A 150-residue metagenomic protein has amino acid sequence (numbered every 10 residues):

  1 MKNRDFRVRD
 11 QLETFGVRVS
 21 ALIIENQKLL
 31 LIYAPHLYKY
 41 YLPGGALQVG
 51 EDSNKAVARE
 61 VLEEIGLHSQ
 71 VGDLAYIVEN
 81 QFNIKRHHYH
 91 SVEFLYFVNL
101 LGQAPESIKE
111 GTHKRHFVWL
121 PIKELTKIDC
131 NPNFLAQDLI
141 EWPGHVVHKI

Functional and structural regions predicted by a protein language model:
M1-S20: Acidic, metal-coordinating catalytic segment for phosphate/diphosphate chemistry, firing primarily on the Nudix
Q11-F15, R86-V92, K109-K114: A generic structural micro-feature
G16, I24, L42, S69 (+1 more regions): Short connector loops at helix/strand junctions that flank enzyme active sites, especially segments positioning acidic
V19, I24-E63: Conserved Nudix-box catalytic region and its N-terminal flanking loop in Nudix hydrolases and closely related
H68-I77: A short coil-to-beta-strand element that immediately follows conserved catalytic motifs
F82-P105: Active-site-adjacent beta-strand/loop module that shapes the phosphate/pyrophosphate-binding cleft
F97, I108-E141: NUDIX/MutT-family hydrolases
G144-I150: Acidic/histidine-enriched, glycine/proline-rich intrinsically disordered or flexible terminal extensions
